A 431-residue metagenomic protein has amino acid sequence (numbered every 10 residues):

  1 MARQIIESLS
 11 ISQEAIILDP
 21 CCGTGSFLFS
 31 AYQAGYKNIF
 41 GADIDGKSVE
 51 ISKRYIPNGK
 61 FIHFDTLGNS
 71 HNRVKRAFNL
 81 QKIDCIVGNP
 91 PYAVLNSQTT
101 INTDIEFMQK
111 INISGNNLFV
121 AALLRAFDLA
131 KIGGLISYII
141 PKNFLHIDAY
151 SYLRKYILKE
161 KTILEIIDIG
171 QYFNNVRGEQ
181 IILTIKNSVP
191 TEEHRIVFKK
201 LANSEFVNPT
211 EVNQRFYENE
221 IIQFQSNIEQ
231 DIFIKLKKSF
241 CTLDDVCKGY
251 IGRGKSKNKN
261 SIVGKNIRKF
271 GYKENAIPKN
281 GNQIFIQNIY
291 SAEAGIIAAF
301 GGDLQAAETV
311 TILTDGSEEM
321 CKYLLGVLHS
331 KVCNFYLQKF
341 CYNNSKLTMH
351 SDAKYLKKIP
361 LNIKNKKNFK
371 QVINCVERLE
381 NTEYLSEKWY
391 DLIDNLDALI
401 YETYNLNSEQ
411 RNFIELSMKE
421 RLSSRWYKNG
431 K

Functional and structural regions predicted by a protein language model:
M1-A2, C21-C22, S26, P91-I105 (+3 more regions): S-adenosyl-L-methionine
M1-Q171, T184-N203: SAM-dependent methyltransferase catalytic region
S12, L80-Q81, K131-I132, R177-G178 (+4 more regions): Short, well-ordered loop/turn elements at secondary-structure boundaries
A42-D43, F64, G264, I286-N288 (+1 more regions): Short His-Asn-centered micro-motif
S70-V74, V176-E179, S423-R425: Short, solvent-exposed polar/charged micro-motifs at secondary-structure junctions
L145-H146, F173-N174, R268-G271, Q305 (+2 more regions): Generic, ordered loop/turn and secondary-structure boundary motif
D148-Y152, G178, K370: Generic recognition of short, well-ordered alpha-helical segments
Y172-A294, E318, M349, N381-T382 (+2 more regions): C-terminal substrate-recognition regions of SAM-dependent nucleic acid methyltransferases
